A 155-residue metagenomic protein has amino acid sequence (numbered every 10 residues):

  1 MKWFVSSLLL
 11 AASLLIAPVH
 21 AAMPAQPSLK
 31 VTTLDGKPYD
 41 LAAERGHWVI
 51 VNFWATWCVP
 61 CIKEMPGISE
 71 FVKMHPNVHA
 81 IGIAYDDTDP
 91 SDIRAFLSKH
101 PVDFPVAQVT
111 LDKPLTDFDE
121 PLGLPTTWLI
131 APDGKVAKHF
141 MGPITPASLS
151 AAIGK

Functional and structural regions predicted by a protein language model:
M1-F4: Positively charged n-region of N-terminal signal peptides that target proteins for export
S6-A17: Bacterial N-terminal signal peptides
P18-L41: N-terminal "domain-start" segment that seeds a small globular fold
E44-H47, D103: Active-site acidic short loop of glycosyltransferases
H47-V49, F53-W57, G123: Short pre-active-site segment immediately N-terminal to redox-active cysteine/selenocysteine motifs in thiol-based
F53-E70: Conserved redox-active cysteine motifs that mediate thiol-disulfide chemistry, especially di-cysteine Cys-X(1-2)-Cys
K73-L111: Conserved segment of the thioredoxin-like fold in thiol-based oxidoreductases
S98-D103, Q108-G154: Thiol/disulfide oxidoreductase modules built on the thioredoxin-like
